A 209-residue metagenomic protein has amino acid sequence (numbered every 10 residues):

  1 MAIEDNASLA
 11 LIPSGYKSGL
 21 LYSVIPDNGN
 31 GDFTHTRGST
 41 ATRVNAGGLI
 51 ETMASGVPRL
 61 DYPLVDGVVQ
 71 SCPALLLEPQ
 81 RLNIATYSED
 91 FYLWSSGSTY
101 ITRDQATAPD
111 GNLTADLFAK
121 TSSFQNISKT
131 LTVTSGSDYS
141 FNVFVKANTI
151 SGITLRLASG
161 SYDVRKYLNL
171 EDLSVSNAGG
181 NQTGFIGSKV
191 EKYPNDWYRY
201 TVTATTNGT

Functional and structural regions predicted by a protein language model:
M1-T209: Extracellular and organelle-lumenal recognition/adhesion modules and their flexible linkers in secreted
